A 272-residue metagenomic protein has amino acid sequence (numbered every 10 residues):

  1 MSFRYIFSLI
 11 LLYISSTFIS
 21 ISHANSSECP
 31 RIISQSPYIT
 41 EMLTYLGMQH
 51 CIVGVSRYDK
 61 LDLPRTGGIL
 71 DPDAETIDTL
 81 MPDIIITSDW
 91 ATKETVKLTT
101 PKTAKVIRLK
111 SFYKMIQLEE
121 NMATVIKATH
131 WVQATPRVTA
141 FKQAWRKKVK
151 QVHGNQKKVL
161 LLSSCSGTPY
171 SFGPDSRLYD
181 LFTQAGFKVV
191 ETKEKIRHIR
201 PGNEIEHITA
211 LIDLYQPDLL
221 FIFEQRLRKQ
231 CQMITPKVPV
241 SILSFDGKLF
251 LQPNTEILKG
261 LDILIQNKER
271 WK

Functional and structural regions predicted by a protein language model:
M1-I6: Positively charged n-region of N-terminal signal peptides that target proteins for export
F7-T17: Bacterial N-terminal signal peptides
S22-S26: Boundary at the C-terminal end of the N-terminal hydrophobic targeting segment
E28-L46, W131-A185, H198: Basic- and aromatic-lined ligand-binding clefts that recognize polyanionic substrates
P30, K93, Y113-T129, L219-K272: Structured C-terminal subdomain patch of bacterial secreted/periplasmic proteins
P30-W90, F187-V190, R200-E204: A short, structured surface patch at a secondary-structure boundary
S36, T40-L43, A74, D78 (+12 more regions): Extracytoplasmic/secreted envelope proteins and their assembly/folding machinery, especially bacterial periplasmic
A91-R108, Y113: Glycine/small-residue-rich loop that forms an oxyanion/phosphate-binding "nest" at active or ligand-binding sites
